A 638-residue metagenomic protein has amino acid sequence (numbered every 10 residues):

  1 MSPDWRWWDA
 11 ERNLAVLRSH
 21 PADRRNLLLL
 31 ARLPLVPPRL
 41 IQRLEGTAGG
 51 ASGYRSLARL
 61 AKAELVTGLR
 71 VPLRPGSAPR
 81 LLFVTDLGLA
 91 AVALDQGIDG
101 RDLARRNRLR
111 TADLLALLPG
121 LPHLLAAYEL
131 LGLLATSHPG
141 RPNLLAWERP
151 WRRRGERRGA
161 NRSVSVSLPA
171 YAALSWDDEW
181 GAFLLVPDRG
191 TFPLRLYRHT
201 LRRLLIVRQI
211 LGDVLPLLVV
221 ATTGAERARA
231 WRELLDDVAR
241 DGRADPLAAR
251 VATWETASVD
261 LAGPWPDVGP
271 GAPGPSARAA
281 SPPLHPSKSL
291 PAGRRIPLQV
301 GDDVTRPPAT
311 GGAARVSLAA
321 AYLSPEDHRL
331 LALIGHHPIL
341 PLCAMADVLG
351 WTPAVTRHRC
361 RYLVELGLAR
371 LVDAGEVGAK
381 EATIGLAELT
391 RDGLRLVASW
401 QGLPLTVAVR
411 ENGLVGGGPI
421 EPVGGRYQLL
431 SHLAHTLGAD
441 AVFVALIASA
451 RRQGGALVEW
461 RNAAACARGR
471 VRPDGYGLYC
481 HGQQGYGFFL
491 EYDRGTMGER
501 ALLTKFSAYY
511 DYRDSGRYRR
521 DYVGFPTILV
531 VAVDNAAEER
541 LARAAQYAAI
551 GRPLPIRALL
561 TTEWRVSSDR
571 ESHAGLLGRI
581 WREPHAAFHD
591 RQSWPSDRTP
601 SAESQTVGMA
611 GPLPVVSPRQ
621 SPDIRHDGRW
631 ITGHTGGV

Functional and structural regions predicted by a protein language model:
M1-R105, A272-G417, S617, S621-V638: Nuclease-adjacent, charged terminal/linker segments that flank catalytic cores
P3-W7, R24-N26, L211-A344, V355 (+2 more regions): Non-catalytic C-terminal interaction segments of nucleic acid-processing enzymes
L27-L30, V36, L57-L60, L65 (+20 more regions): A compositionally biased, intrinsically disordered/low-complexity signal enriched for hydrophobic/aromatic residues
P37, T67, D102-D113, D178-L185 (+4 more regions): Glycine-rich, often proline-containing surface loops adjacent to acidic residues and nearby aromatics that form
D102-A135, L405-F443: Leucine-rich, amphipathic alpha-helical/linker segments
A116-H123, G132-L196, R426-T436, F443-F488 (+1 more regions): Active-site metal-binding core of divalent-cation-utilizing nuclease and nuclease-like domains
Y197-Q209, Y509-Y518: A short, acidic, amphipathic alpha-helical segment used as a generic capping/interface helix at domain edges
